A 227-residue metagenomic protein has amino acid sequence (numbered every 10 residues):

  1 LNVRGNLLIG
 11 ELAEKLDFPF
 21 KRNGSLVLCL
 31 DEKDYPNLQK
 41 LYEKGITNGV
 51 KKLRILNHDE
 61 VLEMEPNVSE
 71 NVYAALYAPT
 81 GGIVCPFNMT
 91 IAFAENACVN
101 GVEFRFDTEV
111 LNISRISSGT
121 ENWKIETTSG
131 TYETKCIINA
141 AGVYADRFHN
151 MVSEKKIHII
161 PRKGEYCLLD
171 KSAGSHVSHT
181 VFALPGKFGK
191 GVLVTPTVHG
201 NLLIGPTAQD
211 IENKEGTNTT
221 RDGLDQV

Functional and structural regions predicted by a protein language model:
L1-M64, G191-V192: Dinucleotide-binding Rossmann-like beta1-alpha1 core, especially the glycine-rich loop that anchors the ADP
V3, L28-N37, L76-E95, R105 (+1 more regions): Short beta-strand to alpha-helix junction loop
L7, L16-F20, T131-Y132, A141-V227: Active-site substrate-recognition segment that forms the wall of the catalytic cavity or substrate channel
L28, V110-I116, V194-P196: A structural signal for short hydrophobic beta-strand segments in well-ordered beta-sheet cores
K33-P36, M64-V72, S114-K124, G174: A short, glycine/Asx- and small/polar-enriched loop/turn that sits immediately N-terminal to a beta-strand
R54-N57, F104-F106, N139, I204: General beta-strand structural signal in soluble alpha/beta enzymes
L76-C136, Y144: Helical element adjacent to the flavin cofactor pocket in flavoenzyme catalytic cores
